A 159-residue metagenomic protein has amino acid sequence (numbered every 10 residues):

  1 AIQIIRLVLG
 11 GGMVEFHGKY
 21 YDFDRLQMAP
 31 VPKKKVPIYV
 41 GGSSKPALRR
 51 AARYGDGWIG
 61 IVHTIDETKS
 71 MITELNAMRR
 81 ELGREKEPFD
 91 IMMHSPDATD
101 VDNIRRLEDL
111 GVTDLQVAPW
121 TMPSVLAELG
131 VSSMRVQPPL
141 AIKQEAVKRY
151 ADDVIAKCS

Functional and structural regions predicted by a protein language model:
A1-S159: Active-site-adjacent structural elements that line small-molecule/cofactor binding pockets in enzymes
